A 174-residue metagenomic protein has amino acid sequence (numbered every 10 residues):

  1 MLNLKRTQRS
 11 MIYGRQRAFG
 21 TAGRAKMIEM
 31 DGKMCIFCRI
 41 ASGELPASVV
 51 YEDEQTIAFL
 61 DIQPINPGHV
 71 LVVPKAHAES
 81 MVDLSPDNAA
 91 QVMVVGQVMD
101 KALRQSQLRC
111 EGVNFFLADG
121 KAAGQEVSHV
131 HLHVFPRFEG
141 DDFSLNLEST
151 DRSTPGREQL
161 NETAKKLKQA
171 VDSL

Functional and structural regions predicted by a protein language model:
L2-L174: HIT superfamily nucleotide-processing domains
